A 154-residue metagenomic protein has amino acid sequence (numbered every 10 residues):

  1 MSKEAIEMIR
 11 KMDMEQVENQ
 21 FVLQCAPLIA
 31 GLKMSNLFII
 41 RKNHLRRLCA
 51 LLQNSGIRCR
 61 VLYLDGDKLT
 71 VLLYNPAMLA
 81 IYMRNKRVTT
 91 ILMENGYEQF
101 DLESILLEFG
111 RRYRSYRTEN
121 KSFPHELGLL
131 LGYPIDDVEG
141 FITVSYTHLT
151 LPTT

Functional and structural regions predicted by a protein language model:
M1-I40: Short, extreme N-terminal leader segments that mark the start of a protein/domain
V22-G31, C59-L64, R114-T118: Short, flexible, solvent-exposed loop/turn segments with mixed acidic/basic and small polar residues
K33-S35, D67-L69, P124-E126: Short, surface-exposed beta-edge/turn micro-motifs
I39-K42, L73-N75: Short beta-strand-to-loop capping motifs
R47-D101: A glycine-rich, hydrophobic loop/mini-helix early in the fold
D101-N120: Helix-hairpin-helix/helix-loop-helix acidic hairpins
F123-Y146: Hydrophobic/aromatic-rich, well-ordered segments within soluble, folded domains that form packed cores
T147-T153: Conserved small/polar residues in nucleotide/adenosyl-binding loops
